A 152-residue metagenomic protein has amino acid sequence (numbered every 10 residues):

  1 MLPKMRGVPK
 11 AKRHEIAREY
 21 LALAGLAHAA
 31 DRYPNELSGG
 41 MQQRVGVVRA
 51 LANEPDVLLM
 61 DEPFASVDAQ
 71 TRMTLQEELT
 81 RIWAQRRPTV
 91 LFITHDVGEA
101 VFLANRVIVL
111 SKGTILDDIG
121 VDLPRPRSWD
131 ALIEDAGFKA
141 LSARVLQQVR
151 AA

Functional and structural regions predicted by a protein language model:
P9-H28, R81: Conserved ABC ATPase "signature" region
R32-N35, N53: Conserved signature/switch motifs of ABC ATPase nucleotide-binding domains
S38: ABC transporter NBD signature
V45-A50, E54: ABC ATPase nucleotide-binding domain "signature" region
L58-D61: Catalytic Walker B motif of ABC-type/P-loop ATPase nucleotide-binding domains
R72-R86: Helical segment within the ABC ATPase nucleotide-binding domain
R87-I93: Conserved H-loop
G113-A140: Conserved beta-strand-loop-alpha-helix hinge in the C-terminal portion of ABC ATPase nucleotide-binding domains
